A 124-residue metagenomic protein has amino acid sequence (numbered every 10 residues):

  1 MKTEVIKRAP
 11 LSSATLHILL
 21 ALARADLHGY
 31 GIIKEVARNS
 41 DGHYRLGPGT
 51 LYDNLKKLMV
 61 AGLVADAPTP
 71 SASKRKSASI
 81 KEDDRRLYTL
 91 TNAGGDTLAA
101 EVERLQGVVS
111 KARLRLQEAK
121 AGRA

Functional and structural regions predicted by a protein language model:
M1-K2: Long, low-complexity, charged/polar intrinsically disordered regions in eukaryotic proteins
I6-T50, T69-P70: N-terminal helix-turn-helix DNA-binding core of bacterial DNA-binding proteins
L51-L58: Basic amphipathic alpha-helical segments that dock to polyanions
M59-D83, T89: Beta-hairpin "wing" of winged helix-turn-helix
N92-A124: Amphipathic alpha-helical dimerization/coiled-coil segments that flank or bridge DNA-binding/regulatory modules
